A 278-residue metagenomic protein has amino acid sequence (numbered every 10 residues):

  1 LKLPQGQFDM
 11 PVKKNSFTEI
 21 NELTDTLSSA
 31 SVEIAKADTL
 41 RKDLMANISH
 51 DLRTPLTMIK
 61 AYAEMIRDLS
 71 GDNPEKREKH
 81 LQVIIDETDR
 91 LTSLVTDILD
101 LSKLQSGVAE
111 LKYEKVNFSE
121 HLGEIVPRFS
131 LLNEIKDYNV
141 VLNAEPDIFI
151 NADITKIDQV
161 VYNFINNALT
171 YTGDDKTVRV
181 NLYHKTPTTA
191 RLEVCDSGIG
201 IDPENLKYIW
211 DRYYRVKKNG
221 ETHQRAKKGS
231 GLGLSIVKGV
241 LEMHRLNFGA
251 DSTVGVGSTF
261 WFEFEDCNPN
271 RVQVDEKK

Functional and structural regions predicted by a protein language model:
L1-M45, Y62-D68, Q82, E204 (+4 more regions): Membrane-proximal HAMP signal-relay module
N15, K112-V116, E134, N139-F149 (+1 more regions): Conserved catalytic submotifs in the C-terminal HATPase_c
S70, Y214-K227: Glycine-rich ATP-lid/hinge loop adjacent to the conserved G-boxes
D86-L91: Short alpha-helical segment of the dimerization/phosphotransfer core of two-component systems
F118, G200-D211: Short helix N-cap motif at coil->helix boundaries in the Bergerat
A168-L169: Short helix-loop "hinge" at the ATP-lid/N-box region of the Bergerat-fold HATPase_c
D175-T188: Short beta-strand/loop element within the Bergerat-fold HATPase_c
E242-K278: C-terminal end segment of the histidine kinase catalytic
